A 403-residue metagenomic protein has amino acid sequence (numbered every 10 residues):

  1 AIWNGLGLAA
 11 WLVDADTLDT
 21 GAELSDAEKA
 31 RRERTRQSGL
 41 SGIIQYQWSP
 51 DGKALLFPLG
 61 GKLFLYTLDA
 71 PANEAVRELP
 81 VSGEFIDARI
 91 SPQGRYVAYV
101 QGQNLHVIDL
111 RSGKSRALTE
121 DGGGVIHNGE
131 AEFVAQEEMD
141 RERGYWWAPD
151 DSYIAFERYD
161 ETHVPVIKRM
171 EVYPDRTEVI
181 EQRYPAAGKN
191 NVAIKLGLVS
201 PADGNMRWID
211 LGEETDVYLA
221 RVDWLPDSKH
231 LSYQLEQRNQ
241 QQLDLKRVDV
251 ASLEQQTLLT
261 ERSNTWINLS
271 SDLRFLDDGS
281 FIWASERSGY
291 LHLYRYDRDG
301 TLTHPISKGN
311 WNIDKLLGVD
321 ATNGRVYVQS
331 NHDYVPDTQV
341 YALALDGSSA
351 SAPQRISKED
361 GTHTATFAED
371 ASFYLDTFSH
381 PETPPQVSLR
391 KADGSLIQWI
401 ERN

Functional and structural regions predicted by a protein language model:
A1-P385, L389-R390: Beta-propeller folds
W399-N403: N-terminal cap/lid segment of alpha/beta-hydrolase-fold proteins
